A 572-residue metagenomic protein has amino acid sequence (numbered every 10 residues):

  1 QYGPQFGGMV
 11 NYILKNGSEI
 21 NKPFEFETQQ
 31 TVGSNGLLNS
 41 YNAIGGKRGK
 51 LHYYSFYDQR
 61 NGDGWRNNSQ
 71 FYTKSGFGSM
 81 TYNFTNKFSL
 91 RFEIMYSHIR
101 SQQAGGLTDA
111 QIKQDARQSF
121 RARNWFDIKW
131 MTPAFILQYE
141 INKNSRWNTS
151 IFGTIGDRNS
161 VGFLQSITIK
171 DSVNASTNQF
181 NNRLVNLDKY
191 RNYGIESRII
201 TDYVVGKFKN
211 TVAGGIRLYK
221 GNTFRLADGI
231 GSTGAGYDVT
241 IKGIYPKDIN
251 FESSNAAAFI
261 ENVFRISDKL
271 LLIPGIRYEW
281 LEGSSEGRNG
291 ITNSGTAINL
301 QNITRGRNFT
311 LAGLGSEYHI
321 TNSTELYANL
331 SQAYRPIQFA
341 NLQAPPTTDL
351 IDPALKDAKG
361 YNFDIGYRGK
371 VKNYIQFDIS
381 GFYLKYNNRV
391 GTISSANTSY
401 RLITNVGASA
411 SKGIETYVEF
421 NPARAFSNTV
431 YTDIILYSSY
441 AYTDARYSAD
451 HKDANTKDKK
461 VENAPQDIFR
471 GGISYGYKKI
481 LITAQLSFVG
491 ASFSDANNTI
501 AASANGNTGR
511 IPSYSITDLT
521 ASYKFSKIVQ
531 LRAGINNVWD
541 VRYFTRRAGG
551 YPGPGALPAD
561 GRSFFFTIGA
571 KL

Functional and structural regions predicted by a protein language model:
Q1, Q5-Q29, S40-I44: N-terminal periplasmic accessory domains that precede and gate Gram-negative outer-membrane beta-barrel machines
Y2-G3, G17-F24, G49-K50, K87 (+8 more regions): Short loop/turn motifs that connect adjacent beta-strands in outer-membrane beta-barrel proteins
V32-N61, R66-Q102, W125-N142, R277: Transmembrane beta-barrel wall of Gram-negative outer-membrane proteins
L51, I136-E140, R146-L164, H319 (+3 more regions): Membrane-embedded beta-barrel scaffold of Gram-negative outer-membrane proteins
T85, K209-T211, R217-Y219, I249-K385 (+3 more regions): Structural signature of Gram-negative outer-membrane beta-barrels, strongest in the C-terminal barrel of TonB-dependent
K87-S89, M95, I128-G290, H319 (+2 more regions): Face-selective signature of the C-terminal outer-membrane beta-barrel domain
I200, D268, D378-K385, I403-N498 (+1 more regions): Gram-negative outer-membrane beta-barrel transporters
Y334, F382, A423, Y431-L436 (+2 more regions): C-terminal beta-signal and adjacent terminal beta-strands/loops of Gram-negative outer-membrane beta-barrel proteins
